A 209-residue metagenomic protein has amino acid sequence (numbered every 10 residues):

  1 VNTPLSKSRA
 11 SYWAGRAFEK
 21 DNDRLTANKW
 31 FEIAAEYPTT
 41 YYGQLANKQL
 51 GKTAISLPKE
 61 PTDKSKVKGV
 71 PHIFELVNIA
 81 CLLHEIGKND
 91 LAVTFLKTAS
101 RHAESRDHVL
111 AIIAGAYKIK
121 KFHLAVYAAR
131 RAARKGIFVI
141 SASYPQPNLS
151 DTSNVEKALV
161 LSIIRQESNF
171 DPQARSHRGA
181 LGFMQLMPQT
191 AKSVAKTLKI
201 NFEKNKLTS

Functional and structural regions predicted by a protein language model:
P4-A10, A17, D21-I33, T39 (+2 more regions): Catalytic glycan-binding domains that act on GlcNAc-containing polysaccharides
Q44-K59: Short, charge-rich, low-complexity alpha-helical interaction segments
P61-F74: TPR-adjacent "capping" and linker segments in tetratricopeptide-repeat scaffold/adaptor proteins
C81-I86, E167: Active-site donor-nucleotide binding/catalytic segment of nucleotide-sugar enzymes
